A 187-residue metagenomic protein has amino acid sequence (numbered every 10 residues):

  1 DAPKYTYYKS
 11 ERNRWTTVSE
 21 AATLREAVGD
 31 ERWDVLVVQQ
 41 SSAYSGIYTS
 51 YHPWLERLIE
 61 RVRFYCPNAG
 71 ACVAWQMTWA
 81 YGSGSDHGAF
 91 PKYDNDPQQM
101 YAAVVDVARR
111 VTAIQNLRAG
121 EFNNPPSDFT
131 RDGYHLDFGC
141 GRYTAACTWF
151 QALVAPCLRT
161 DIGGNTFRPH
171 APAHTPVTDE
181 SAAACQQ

Functional and structural regions predicted by a protein language model:
A2-A27: Glycine-rich, highly charged phosphate/nucleotide-binding loops
Y8-T17, F64-A71, H170-H174: Intrinsically disordered, low-complexity coil segments
E20-R142, F150-Q151, C157-T160: Alpha-helical cap/lid subdomain in secreted, periplasmic, or secretory-pathway luminal O-acyl-processing enzymes
D137, C157-Q186: Accessory, usually C-terminal, subdomains that scaffold auxiliary metal cofactors
